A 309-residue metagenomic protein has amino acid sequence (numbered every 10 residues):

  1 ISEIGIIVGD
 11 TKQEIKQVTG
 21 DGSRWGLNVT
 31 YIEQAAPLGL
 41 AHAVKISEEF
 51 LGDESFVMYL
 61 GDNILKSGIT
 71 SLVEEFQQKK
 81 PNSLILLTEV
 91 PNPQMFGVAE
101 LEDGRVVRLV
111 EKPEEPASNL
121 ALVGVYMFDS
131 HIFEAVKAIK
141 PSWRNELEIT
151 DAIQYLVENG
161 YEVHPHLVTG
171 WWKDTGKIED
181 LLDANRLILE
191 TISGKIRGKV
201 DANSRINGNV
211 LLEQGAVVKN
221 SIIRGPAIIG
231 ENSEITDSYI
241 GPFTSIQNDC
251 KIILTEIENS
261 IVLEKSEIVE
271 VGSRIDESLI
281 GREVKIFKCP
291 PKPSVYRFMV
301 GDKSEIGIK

Functional and structural regions predicted by a protein language model:
I1-L60, I64, I69-S71, Q78 (+2 more regions): Conserved N-terminal catalytic core of the sugar/cofactor nucleotidyltransferase
G5-G9, L86-L87, I261, L279: Short internal beta-strands
I15-T19, V136, A184: Hydrophobic packing residues within well-ordered alpha-helices of enzyme cores
N28-T30, R105, E162-H164: Conserved beta-strand segments of alpha/beta enzyme cores
D62, E89, K177: Active-site glycine-centered loops adjacent to acidic/histidine catalytic or metal-binding residues that shape
L65-K140: Conserved core of the sugar-phosphate nucleotidyltransferase
H131, A138-K309: Left-handed beta-helix
